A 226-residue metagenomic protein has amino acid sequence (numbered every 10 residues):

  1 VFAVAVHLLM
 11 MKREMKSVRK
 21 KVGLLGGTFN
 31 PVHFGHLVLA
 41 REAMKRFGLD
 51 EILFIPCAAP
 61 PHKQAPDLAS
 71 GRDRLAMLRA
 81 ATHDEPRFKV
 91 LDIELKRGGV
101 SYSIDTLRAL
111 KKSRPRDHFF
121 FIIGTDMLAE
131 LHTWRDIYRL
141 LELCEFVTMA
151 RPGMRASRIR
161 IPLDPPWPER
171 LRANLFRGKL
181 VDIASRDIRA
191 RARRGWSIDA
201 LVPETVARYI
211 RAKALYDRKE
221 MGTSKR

Functional and structural regions predicted by a protein language model:
A3-R226: Nucleotidyltransferase catalytic core that binds NTPs
